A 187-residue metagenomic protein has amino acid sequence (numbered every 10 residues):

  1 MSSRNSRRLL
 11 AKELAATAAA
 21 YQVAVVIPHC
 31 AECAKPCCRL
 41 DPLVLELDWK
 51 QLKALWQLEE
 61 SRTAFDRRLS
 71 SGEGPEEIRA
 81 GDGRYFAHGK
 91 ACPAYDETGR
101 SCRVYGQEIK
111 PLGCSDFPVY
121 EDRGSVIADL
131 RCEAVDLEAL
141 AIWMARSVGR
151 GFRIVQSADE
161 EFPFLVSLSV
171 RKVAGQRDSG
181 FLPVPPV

Functional and structural regions predicted by a protein language model:
M1-V187: Short loop/turn segments that flank or connect secondary-structure elements
